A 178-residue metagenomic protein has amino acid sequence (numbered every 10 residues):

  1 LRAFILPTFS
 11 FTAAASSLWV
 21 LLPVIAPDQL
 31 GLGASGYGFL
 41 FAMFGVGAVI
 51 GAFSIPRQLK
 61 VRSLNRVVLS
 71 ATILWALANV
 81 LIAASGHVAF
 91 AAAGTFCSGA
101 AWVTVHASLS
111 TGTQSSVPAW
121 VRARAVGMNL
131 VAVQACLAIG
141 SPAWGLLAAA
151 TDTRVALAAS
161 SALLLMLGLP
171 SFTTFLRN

Functional and structural regions predicted by a protein language model:
L1-L6: Membrane-interface helix starts
P7-A15, W19-N178: C-terminal transmembrane bundle of multi-pass solute transporters/carriers
